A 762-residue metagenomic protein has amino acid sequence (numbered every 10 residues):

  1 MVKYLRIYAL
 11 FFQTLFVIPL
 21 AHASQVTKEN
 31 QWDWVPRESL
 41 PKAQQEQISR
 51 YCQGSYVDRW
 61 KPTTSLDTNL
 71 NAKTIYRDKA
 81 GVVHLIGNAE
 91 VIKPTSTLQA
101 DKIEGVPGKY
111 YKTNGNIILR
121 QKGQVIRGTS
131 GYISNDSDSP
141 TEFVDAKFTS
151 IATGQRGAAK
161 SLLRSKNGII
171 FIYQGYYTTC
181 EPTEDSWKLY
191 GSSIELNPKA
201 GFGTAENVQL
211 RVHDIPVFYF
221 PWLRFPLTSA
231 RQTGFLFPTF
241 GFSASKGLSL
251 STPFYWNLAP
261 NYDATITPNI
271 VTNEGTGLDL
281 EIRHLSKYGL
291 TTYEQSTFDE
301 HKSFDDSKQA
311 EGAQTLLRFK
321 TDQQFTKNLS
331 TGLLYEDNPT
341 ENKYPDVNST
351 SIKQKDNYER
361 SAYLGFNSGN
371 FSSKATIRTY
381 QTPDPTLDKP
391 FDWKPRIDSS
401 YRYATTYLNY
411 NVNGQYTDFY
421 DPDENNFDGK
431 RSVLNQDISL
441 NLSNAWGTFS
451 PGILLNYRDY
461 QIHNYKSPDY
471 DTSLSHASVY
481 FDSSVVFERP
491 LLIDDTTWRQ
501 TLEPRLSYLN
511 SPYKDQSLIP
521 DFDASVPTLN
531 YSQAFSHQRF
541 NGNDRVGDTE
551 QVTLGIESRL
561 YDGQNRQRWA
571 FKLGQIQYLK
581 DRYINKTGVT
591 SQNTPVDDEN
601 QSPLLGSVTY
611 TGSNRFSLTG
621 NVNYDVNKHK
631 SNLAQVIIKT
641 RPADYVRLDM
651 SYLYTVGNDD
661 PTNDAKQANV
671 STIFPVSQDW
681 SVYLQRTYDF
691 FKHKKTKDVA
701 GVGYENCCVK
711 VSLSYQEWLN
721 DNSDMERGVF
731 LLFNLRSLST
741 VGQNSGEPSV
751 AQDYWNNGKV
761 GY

Functional and structural regions predicted by a protein language model:
M1-L5: N-terminal secretory signal peptides that target proteins for export/translocation
Y8-P19: Bacterial N-terminal signal peptides
V17, P94, T417-D421: Short helix-loop boundary/capping segments at the starts of domains
A21-A23: Boundary at the C-terminal end of the N-terminal hydrophobic targeting segment
Q25-H84: N-terminal, post-cleavage mature segments of outer-membrane and organellar outer-membrane proteins involved
R37, Q45-E46, N71, Q124-T178 (+2 more regions): Outer-membrane beta-barrel proteins and related beta-barrel translocases across Gram-negative bacteria
Q53-T64, N69-A72, I86-K102, N114-G128 (+2 more regions): Interaction modules related to DNA damage response and DNA replication/repair
N69, I75-N114, I118-R120, S134 (+6 more regions): Structural recognition of beta-strand segments within beta-rich domains
